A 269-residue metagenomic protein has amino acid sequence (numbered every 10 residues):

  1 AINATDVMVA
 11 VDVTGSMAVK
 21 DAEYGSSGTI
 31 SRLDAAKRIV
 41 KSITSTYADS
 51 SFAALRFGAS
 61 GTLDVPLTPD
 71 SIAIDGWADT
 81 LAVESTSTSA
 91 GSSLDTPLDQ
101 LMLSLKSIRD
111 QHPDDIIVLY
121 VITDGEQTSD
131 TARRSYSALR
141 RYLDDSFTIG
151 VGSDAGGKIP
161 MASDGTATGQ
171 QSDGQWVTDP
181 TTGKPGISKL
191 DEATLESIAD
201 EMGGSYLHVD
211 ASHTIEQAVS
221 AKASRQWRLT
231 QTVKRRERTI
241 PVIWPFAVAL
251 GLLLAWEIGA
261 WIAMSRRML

Functional and structural regions predicted by a protein language model:
A1, R228-L269: C-terminal signal-anchor/stop-transfer transmembrane helix together with its immediate cytosolic, Lys/Arg-enriched
A1-V7: Alpha-helical transmembrane signal-anchor/signal-peptide segments
A4, M17-S51: …and closely analogous acidic/polar surface helices at protein-protein or active-site interfaces in A-domain-like
V11-T14, A54, L101, P113-R134 (+2 more regions): DG-centered beta-turn motif at the end of beta-strands
M17-D21, T62-D64, T128-A132, G156-I159 (+1 more regions): Extracytoplasmic/secreted cell-surface and envelope-processing proteins
F52-E84: Short beta-strand-loop
G125-T194: VWA/integrin I-like adhesion module and closely mimicked acidic/polar interface patches used
S205-V242: Juxtamembrane amphipathic/hinge helix adjacent to a transmembrane helix
